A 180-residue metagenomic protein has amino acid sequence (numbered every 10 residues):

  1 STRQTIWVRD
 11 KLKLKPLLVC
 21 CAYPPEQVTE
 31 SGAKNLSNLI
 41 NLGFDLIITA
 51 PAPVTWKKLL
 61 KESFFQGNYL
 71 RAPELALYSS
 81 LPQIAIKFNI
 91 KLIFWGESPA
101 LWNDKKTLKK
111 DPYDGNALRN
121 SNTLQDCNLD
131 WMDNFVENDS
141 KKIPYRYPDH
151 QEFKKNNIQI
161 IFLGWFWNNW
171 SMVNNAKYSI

Functional and structural regions predicted by a protein language model:
S1, I6-I180: Nucleotide-activated chemistry modules centered on ATP-dependent adenylation/adenylyltransferase
